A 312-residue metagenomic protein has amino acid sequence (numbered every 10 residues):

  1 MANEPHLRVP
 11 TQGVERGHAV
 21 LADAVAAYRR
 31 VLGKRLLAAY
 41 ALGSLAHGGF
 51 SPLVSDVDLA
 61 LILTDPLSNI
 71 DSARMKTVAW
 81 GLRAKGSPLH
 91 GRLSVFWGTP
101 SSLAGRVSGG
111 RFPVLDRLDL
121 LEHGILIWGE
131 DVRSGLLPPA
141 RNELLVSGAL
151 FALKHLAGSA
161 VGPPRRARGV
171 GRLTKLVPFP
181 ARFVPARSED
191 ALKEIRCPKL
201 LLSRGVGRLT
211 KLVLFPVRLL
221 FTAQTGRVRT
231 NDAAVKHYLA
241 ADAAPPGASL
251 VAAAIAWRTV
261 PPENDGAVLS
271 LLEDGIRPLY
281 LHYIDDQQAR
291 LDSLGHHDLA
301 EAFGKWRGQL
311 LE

Functional and structural regions predicted by a protein language model:
M1-Y40, D71: Helical scaffold of the NTase/Pol beta-like nucleotidyltransferase catalytic core
A2-P10, S72-G171, P180-F183, R187 (+2 more regions): Conserved NTP/Mg2+-binding pocket subregion across the NTase superfamily
A26-Y28, G43-G49, G81-R83: Short secondary-structure capping/turn segments at boundaries of alpha-helices and beta-strands
A41-G43, H47-T77, R92-W97: Catalytic metal-binding acidic patch
R168-G169, L200-T259: Extended, basic/helix-rich recognition subdomains
N231-E312: Structured mid-to-C-terminal alpha-helical surface segments
